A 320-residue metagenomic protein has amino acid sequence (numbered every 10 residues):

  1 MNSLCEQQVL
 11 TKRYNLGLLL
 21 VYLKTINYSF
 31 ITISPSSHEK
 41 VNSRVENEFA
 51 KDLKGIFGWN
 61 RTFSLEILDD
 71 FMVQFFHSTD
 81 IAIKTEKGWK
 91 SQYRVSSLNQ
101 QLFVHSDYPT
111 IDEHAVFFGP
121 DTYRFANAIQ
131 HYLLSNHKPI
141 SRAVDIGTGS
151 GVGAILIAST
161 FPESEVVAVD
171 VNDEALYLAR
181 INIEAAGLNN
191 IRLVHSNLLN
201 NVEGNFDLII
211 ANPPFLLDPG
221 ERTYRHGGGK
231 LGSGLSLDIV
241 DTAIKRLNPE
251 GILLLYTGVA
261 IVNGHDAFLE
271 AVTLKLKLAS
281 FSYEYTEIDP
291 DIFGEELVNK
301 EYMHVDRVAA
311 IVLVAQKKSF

Functional and structural regions predicted by a protein language model:
N2-N99: N-terminal auxiliary segments of SAM/dcSAM-dependent transferases
K87-L134: Class I SAM-dependent transferase core
D121-A211, L217-D218: Conserved SAM/SAH cofactor-binding pocket of Class I
T223-G234: A mobile, often basic/glycine-rich helix-loop segment that functions as the active-site lid/recognition loop
S233-D291: Conserved Class I SAM-dependent methyltransferase catalytic core
V298-F320: Core SAM-dependent methyltransferase catalytic element
